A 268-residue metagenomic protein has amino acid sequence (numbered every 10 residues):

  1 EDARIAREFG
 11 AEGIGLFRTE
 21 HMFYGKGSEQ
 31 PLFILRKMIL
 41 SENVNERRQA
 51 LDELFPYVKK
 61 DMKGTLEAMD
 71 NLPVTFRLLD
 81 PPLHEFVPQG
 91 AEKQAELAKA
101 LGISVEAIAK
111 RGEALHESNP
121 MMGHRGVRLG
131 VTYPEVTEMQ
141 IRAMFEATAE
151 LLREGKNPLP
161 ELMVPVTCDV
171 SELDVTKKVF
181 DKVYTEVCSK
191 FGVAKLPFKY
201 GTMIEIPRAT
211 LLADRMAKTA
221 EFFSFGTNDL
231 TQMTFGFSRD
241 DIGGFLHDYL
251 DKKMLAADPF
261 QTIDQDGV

Functional and structural regions predicted by a protein language model:
E1-V268: Conserved alpha/beta-domain cores
